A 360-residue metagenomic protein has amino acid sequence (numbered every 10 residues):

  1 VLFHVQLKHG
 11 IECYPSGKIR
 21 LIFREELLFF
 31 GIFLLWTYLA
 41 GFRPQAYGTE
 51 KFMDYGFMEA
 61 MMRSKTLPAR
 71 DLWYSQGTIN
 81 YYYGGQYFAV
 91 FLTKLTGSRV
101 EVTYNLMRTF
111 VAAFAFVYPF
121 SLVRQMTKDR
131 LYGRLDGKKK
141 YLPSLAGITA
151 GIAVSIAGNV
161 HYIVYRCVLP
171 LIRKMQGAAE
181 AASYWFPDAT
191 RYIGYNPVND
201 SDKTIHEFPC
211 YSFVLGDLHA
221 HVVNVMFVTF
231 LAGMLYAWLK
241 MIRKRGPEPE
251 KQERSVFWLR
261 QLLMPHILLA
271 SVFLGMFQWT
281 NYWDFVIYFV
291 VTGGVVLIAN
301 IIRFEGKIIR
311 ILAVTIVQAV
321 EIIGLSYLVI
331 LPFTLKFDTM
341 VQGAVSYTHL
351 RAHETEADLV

Functional and structural regions predicted by a protein language model:
V1-F23, V329, F333-T334, V341-R351 (+1 more regions): Membrane-embedded, hydrophobic transmembrane alpha-helices
L2-F3, F114, M226-G233, F289-T292 (+1 more regions): Hydrophobic cores of alpha-helical transmembrane segments in multi-pass inner/ER membrane proteins, independent
S16, R20-R24, L28-F230, L235: Active-site lumenal/periplasmic loops and adjacent helix-entry segments of GT-C-fold, multi-pass membrane
R24-I32, G147-A153, K307-P332, V360: Hydrophobic alpha-helical membrane-interfacial segments at the cytosolic entry of transmembrane helices
F52, F110, L169-L171, F285-F304 (+1 more regions): Active/binding-pocket-proximal capping segment
S212-L215, I267-T280: Membrane-interface alpha helices of multi-pass inner-membrane proteins
L235-L262, Y288-I323, G343: Perimembrane helix-loop-helix junctions
Y282, T348-T355: Conserved small/polar residues in nucleotide/adenosyl-binding loops
